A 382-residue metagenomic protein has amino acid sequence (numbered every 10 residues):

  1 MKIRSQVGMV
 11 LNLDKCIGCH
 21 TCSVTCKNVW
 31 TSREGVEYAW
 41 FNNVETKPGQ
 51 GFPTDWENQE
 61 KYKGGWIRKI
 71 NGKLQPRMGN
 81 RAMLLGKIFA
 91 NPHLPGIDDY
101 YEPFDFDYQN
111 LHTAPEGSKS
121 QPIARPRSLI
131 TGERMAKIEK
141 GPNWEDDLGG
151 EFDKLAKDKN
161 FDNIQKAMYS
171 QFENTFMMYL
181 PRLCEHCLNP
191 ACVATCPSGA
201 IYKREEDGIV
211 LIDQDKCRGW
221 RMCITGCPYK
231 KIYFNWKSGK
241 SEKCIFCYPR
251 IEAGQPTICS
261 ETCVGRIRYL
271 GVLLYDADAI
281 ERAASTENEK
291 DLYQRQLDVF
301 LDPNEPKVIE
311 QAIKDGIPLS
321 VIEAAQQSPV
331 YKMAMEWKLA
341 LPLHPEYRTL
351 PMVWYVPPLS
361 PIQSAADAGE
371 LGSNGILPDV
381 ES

Functional and structural regions predicted by a protein language model:
M1-S382: Non-ligating segments of multi-cofactor redox enzymes
